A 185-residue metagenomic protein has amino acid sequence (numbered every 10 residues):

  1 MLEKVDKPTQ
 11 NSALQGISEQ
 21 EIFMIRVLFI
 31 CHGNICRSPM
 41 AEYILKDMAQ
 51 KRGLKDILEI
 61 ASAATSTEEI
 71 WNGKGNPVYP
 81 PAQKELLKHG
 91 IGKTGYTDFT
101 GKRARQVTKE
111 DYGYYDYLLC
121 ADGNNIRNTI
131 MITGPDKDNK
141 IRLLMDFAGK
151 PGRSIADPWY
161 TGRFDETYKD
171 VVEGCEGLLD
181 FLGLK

Functional and structural regions predicted by a protein language model:
L2, I17-Y114, D180-L184: Conserved active-site segments centered on acidic
S38, D122-G123: Helix N-cap/beta->alpha junction signal
D111, Y117, G123-K185: Phosphate-binding/catalytic loops
